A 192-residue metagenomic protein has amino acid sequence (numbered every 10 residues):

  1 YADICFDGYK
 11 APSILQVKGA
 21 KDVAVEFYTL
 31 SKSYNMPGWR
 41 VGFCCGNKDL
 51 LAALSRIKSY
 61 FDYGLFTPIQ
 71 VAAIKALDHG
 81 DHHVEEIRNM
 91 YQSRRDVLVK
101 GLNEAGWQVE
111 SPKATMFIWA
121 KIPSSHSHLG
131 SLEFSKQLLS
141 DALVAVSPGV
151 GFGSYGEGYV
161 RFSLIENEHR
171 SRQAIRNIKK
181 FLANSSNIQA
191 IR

Functional and structural regions predicted by a protein language model:
Y1-R192: PLP-dependent class I/II
